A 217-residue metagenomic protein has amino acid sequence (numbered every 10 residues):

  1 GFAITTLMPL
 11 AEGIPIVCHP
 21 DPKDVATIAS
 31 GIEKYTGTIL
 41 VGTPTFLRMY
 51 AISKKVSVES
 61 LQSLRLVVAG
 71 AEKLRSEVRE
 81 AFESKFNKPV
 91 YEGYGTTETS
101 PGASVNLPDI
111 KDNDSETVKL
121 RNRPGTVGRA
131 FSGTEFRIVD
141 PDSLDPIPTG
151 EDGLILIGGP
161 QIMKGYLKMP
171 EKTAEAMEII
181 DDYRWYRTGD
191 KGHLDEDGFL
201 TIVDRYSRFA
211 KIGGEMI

Functional and structural regions predicted by a protein language model:
G1-T38, S53: Conserved AMP-binding/adenylation subdomain of ANL enzymes
A11, G37-G42, A51-N122, E135: Gly/Ser/Thr-rich phosphate-binding loop
G13, I32, L40-T43, D190 (+2 more regions): Residue-level signal for inorganic ion chemistry
P22, P44-T45, E72, S76 (+1 more regions): Alpha-helix N-cap/helix-start capping motif
K73, S104-N106, D114-K168: Adenylate-forming AMP-binding core of the ANL superfamily, especially NRPS adenylation
T134, D145-P148, L156-I217: Conserved ATP-binding/catalytic segment of the ANL
